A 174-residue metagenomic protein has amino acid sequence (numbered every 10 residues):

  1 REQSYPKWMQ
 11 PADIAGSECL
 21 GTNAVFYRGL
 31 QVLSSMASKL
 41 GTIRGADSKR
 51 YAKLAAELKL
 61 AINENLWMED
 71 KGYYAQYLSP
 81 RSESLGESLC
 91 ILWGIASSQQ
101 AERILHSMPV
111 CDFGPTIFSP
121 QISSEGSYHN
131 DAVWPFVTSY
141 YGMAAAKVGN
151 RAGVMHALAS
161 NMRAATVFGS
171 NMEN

Functional and structural regions predicted by a protein language model:
R1-E18, E57-P135, H156-N174: Extended glycan-interaction surfaces of carbohydrate-active proteins
L20-K71: Active-site neighborhood of glycoside hydrolase catalytic domains
A24-I43, S88-Q99, S139-N150: Well-ordered alpha-helical scaffold segments within catalytic/enzyme domains
K39, D47, L54, S124-A144: Short flexible/disordered coil segments
L40-R44, G114-P115, A152, F168: Alpha-solenoid repeat scaffolds
